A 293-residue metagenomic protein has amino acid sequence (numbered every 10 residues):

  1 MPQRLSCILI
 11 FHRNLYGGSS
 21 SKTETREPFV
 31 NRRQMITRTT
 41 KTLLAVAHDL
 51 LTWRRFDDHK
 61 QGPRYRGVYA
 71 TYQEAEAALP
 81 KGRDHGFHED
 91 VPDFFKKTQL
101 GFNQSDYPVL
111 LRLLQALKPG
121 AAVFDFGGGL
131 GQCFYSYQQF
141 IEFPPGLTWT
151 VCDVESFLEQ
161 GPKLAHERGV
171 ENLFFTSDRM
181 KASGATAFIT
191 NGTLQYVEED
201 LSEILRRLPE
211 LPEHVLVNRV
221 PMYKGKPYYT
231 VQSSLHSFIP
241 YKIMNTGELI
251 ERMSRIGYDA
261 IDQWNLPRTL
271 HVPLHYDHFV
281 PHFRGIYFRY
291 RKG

Functional and structural regions predicted by a protein language model:
M1-A75: Membrane-proximal basic amphipathic "stem/tether" segments
Y72-L117: Class I SAM-dependent methyltransferase Rossmann-like catalytic core, especially the SAM/SAH-binding loop
G120-G129: Conserved class I S-adenosyl-L-methionine
L130-E171: Class I SAM-dependent methyltransferase SAM/SAH-binding core
I189: A conserved beta-strand element that flanks and buttresses the S-adenosyl-L-methionine
Y196-L211: A short, conserved alpha-helix within the catalytic core of class I
P212-G225: Conserved beta-strand signature within the Rossmann-like core of class I S-adenosyl-L-methionine
P240-W264: Short alpha-helix
